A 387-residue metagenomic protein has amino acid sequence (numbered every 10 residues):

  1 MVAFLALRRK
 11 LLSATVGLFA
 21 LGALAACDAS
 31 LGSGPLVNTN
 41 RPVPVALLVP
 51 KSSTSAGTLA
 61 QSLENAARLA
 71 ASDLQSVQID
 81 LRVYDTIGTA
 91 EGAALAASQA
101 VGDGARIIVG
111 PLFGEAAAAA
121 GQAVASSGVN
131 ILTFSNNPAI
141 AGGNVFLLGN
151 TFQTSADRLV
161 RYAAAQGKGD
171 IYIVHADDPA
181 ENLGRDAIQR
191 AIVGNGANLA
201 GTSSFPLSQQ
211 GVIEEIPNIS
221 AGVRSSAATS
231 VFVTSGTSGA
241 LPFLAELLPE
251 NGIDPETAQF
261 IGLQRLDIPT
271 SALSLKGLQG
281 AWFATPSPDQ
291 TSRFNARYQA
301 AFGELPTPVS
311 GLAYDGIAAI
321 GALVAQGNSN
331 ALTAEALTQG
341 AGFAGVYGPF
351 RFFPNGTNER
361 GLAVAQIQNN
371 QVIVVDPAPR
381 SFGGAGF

Functional and structural regions predicted by a protein language model:
G22-A26: C-terminal motif of bacterial Sec signal peptides marking the signal peptidase cleavage site
D28-L31: Bacterial signal peptide processing site
G34, T58-S62, D73-I140: Beta-alpha junction/loop-to-helix N-cap segments that form part of ligand/metal-binding clefts
L47, A100-L112, L132-F134, D170-H175 (+3 more regions): Periplasmic-binding protein-like
N130, A139-Y162, H175, T202 (+1 more regions): Short beta-strand elements at the ligand-binding edges of bilobed clamshell
G149-F205: An alpha-beta-alpha
A228, L241-Y314, A378, F382-A385: Extracellular/periplasmic periplasmic-binding protein-like sensory domains
F302-I317, G321-D376, G386-F387: Segments of small-molecule ligand-sensing domains
